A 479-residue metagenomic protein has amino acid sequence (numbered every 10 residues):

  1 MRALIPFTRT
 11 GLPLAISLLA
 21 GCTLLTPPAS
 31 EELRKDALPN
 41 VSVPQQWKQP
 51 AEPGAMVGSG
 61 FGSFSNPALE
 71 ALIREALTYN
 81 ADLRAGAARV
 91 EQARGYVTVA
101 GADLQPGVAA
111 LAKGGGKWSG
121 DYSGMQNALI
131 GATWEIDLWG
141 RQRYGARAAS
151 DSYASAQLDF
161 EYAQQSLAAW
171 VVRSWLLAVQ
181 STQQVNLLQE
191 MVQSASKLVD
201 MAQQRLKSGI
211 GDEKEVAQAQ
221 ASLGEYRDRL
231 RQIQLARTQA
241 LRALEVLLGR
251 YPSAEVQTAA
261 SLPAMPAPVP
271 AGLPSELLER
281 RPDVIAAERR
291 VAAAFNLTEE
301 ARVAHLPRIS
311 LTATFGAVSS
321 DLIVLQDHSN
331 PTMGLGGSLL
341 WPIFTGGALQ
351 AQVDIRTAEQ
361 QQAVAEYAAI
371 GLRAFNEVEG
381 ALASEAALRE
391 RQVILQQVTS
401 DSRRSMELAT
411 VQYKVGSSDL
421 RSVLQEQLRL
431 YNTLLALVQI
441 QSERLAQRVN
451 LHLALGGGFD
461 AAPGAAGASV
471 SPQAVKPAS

Functional and structural regions predicted by a protein language model:
R2-T78, S150, Q234-E279, I285 (+3 more regions): Terminal intrinsically disordered/low-complexity segments used for targeting and assembly
S59, P67-A68, L72, Y79 (+7 more regions): Small/polar-residue-enriched beta-strand and adjacent coil segments characteristic of outer-membrane beta-barrel
D82-A87, E91-V97, G101, L188 (+2 more regions): Long, contiguous alpha-helical "rod/stalk" segments
L83-G86, A149, A156, S174 (+13 more regions): Amphipathic alpha-helical coiled-coil segments
Q142, L158-L273, S384, V398 (+3 more regions): Periplasmic alpha-helical coiled-coil/stalk elements that build and connect Gram-negative outer-membrane
L206-I210, Y413-S417, A454, G458: A short glycine-centered flexible hinge/capping loop motif at secondary-structure junctions
D212, A374, A381, G416-L420: Alpha-helical heptad-repeat coiled-coil segments that mediate oligomerization/polymerization in large
L311, L339, R356, A363 (+11 more regions): Hydrophobic, well-ordered secondary-structure elements that form the walls of internal hydrophobic environments
